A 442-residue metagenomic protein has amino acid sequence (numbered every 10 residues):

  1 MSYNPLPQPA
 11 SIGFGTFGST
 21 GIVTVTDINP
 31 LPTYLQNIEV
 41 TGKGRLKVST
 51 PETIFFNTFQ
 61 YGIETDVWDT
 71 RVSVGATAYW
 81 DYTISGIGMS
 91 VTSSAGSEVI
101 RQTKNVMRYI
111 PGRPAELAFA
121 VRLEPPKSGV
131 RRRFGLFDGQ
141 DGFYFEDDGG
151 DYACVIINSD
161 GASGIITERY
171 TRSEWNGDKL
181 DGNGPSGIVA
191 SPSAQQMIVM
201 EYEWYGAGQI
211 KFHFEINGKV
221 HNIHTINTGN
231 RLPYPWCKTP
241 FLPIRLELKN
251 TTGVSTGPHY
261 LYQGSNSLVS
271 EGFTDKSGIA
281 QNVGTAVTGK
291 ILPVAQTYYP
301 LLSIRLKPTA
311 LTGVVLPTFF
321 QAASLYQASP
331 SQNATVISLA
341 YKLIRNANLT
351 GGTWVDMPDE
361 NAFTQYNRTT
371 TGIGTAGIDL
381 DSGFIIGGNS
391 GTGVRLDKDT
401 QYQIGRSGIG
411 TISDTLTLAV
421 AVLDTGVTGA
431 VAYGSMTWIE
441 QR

Functional and structural regions predicted by a protein language model:
M1-R71, T77, E271-Q332, V420-A421: Extended, low-complexity segments enriched in Ser/Thr/Gly and acidic residues that occur primarily in surface-exposed
Y34-L117, V121-E124, Y205: Flexible, glycine/threonine- and acidic-rich loop/arm segments that mediate assembly and lattice contacts in viral
S90-I166, R305-P308, L325-Y326, S331 (+2 more regions): Secretory/extracellular carbohydrate-interaction modules and structurally similar beta-sandwich "look-alikes"
Y109-L123, S267, E271-D424, Y433-Q441: Beta-rich globular "head" domains
E116-R122, R131, Y144-E146, M197-E203 (+4 more regions): Residues within well-ordered beta-strands of beta-sheet-rich folds
K127-G150, N217-N222, V283, A421-R442: C-terminal interaction-tip segments
R131-Q195, T375-G387, G391-R395: Glycine-aromatic-enriched beta-strand/loop faces of beta-sandwich-type recognition domains, especially lectin-like
F143-F145, A190-A194, V199-T285: Aromatic sugar-binding interfaces of carbohydrate-active proteins
